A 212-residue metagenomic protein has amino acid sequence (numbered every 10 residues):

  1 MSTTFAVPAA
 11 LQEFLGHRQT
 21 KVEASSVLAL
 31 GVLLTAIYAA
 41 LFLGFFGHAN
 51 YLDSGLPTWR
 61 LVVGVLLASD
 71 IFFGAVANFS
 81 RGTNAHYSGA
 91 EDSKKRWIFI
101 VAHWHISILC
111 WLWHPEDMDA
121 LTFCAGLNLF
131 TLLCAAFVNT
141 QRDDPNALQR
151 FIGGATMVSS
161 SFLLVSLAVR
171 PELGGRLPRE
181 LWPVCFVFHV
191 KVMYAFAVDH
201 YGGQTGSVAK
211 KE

Functional and structural regions predicted by a protein language model:
M1-L30: N-terminal juxtamembrane cytosolic/stromal segments of multi-pass membrane proteins
L28-A40, I98-W111, L129, G154-S160: Core segments of transmembrane alpha-helices that mediate helix-helix packing or line hydrophobic substrate/ligand
L28-D92: Selected alpha-helical membrane-embedding segments in polytopic membrane proteins
Y38-V63, I108-T122, L167-W182: Helix-coil boundary and interhelical linker segments in multi-pass alpha-helical membrane proteins
R60, F79-D92, S107-D117, A136-D144: Short juxtamembrane and helix-loop transition motifs at transmembrane-helix boundaries in membrane proteins
V65-F72, L127-F137, V187-A197: Alpha-helical transmembrane segments and their membrane-interface exit regions
Y87-W97, F123-A125, N146-M157: Cytoplasmic-side transmembrane-helix entry/capping segments in multi-pass membrane proteins
R142-E212: Terminal transmembrane helical module of multi-pass membrane proteins
